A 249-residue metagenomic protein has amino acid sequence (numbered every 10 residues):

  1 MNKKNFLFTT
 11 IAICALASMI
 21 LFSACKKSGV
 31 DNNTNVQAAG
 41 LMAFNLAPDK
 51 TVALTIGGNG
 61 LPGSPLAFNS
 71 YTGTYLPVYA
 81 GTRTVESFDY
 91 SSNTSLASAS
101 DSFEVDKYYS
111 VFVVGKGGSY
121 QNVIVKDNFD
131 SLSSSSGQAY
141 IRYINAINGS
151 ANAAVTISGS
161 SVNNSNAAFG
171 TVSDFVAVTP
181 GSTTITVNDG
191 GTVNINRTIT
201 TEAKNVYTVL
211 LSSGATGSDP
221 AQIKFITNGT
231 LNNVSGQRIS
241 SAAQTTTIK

Functional and structural regions predicted by a protein language model:
N2-A12: Bacterial N-terminal signal peptides that target proteins for export
I20-A24: C-terminal motif of bacterial Sec signal peptides marking the signal peptidase cleavage site
C25-K249: Intrinsically disordered, low-complexity polar regions and short flexible loop motifs
